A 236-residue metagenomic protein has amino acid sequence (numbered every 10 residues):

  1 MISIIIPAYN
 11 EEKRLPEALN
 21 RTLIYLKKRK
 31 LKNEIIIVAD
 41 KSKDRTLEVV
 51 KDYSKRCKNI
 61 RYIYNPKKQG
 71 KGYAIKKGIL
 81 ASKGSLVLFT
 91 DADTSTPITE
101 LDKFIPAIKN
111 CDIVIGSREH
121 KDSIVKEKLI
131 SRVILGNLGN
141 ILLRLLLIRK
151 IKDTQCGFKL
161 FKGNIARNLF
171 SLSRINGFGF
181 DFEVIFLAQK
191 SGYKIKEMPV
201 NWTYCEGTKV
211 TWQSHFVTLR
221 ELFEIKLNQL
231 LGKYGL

Functional and structural regions predicted by a protein language model:
M1-S3, E34, E183: Cell-envelope/extracellular polymer assembly enzymes that use nucleotide-activated donors
E11-L26: Short, well-formed alpha-helical segments that are part of the catalytic scaffolds of diverse glycosyltransferases
K13-E17, D44-Y53: Acidic helix N-cap motif at the loop->helix transition within catalytic regions of sugar-transfer enzymes
N33, L47-A81: Conserved donor nucleotide-binding strand/loop of the catalytic core
A39-E48, T94: A conserved acidic beta->alpha catalytic loop
N65-A81, L86, I98-F178, C205-S214 (+1 more regions): Acceptor/aglycone-binding surface of glycosyltransferases and processive sugar-polymer synthases
R149-K150, L172-N176, I185-N201: Catalytic donor-sugar/metal-binding loop of nucleotide-sugar-dependent glycosyltransferases
